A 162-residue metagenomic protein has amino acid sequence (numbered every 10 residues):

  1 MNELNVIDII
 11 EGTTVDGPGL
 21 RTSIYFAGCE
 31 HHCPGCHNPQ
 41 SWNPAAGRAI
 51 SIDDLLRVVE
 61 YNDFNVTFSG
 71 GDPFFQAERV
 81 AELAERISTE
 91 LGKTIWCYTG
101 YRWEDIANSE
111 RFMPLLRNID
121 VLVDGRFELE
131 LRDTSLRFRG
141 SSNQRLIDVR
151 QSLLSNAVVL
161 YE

Functional and structural regions predicted by a protein language model:
M1-Y25, P34, N38-P44, V158-V159: N-terminal [4Fe-4S]-dependent radical SAM core
L4-I7, L20, N38-L115: Conserved Radical SAM active-site core
I24, C33, D72, L122: Conserved, mostly hydrophobic/aromatic
Q76-L91, R132-E162: P-loop/Walker A phosphate-binding loop and immediately adjacent motor/lid segment at beta-alpha junctions
R102-W103, L122, V158-E162: Conserved strand-turn element in the central/C-terminal portion of the radical SAM core barrel that lines
D120-E128: Non-cysteine beta-strand/loop elements that form the S-adenosyl-L-methionine
